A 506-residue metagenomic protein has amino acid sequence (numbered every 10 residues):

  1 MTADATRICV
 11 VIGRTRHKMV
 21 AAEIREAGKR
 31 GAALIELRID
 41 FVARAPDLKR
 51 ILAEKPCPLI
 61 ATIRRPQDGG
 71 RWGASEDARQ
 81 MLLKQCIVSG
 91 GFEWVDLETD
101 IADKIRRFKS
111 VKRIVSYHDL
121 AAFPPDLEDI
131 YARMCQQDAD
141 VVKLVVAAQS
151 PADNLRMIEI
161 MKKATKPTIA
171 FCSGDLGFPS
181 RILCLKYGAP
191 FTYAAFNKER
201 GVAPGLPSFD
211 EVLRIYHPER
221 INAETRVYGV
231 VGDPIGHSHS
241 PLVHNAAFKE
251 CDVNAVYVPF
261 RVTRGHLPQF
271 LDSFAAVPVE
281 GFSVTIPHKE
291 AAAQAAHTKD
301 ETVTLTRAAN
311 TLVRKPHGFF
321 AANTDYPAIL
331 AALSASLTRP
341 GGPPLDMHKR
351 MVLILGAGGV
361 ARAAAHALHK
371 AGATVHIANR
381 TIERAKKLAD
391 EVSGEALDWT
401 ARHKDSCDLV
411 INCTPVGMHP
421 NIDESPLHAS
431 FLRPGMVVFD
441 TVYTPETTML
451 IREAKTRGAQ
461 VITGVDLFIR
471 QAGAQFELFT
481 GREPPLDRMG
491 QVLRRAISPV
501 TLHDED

Functional and structural regions predicted by a protein language model:
A5-P125, V146: Active-site beta->alpha loop and helix N-cap motifs at the rims of alpha/beta catalytic domains
I35, A371-V392: NAD(P)-binding Rossmann-fold cofactor-contacting core
L59-K104, A291-G341, L345-M347: Glycine/small-residue-rich loop that forms an oxyanion/phosphate-binding "nest" at active or ligand-binding sites
W94, D100-R226: Catalytic alpha/beta core domains of metabolic enzymes, predominantly
C172, V227-I235, A321-Y326, L333 (+2 more regions): Glycine-rich adenosine-cofactor-binding loop
T225-R339: Phosphate/diphosphate ligand-binding glycine-rich loop within oxidoreductases
D390-V461: Rossmann-like adenosine-cofactor binding region
M436-L486, G490-V492: Rossmann-fold NAD(P)-binding glycine/threonine-rich loop
